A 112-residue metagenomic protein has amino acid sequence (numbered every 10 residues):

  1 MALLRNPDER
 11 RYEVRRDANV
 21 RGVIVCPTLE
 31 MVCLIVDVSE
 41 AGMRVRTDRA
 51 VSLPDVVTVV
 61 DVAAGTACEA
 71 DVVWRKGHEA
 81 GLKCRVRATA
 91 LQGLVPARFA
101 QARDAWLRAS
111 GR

Functional and structural regions predicted by a protein language model:
M1-R112: Structured alpha-helical
